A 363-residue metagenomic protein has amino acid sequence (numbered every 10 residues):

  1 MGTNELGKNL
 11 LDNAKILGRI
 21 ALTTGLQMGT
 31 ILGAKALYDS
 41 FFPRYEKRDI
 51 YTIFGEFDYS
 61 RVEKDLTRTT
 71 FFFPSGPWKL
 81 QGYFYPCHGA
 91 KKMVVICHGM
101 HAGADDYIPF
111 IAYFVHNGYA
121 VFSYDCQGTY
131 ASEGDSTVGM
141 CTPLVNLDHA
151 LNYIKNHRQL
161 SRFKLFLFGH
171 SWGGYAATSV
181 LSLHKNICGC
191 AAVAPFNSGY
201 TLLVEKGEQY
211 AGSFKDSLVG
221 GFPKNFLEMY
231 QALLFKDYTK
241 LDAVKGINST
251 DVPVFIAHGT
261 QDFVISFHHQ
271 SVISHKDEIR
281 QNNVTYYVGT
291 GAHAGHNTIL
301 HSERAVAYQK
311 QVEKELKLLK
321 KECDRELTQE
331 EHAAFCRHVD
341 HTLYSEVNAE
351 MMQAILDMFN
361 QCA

Functional and structural regions predicted by a protein language model:
G7, L11-P74, Y83, E313-L316 (+1 more regions): An N-terminal hydrophobic leader/cap segment in hydrolases
M100-Y113, C126, H268: The serine-hydrolase catalytic nucleophile loop
I111-E133: Conserved alpha/beta-hydrolase
T137-R158: Alpha/beta-hydrolase active-site loop
S179-K236: Hydrolase active-site cap/lid region
T250, I256-H258, D262: Short beta-strand/loop motif that positions the catalytic acidic residue of the alpha/beta-hydrolase fold
V252, S266-K276: Short alpha-helix in the alpha/beta-hydrolase fold that links the catalytic acid
Q281-A363: C-terminal catalytic histidine-bearing segment of alpha/beta-hydrolase fold enzymes
